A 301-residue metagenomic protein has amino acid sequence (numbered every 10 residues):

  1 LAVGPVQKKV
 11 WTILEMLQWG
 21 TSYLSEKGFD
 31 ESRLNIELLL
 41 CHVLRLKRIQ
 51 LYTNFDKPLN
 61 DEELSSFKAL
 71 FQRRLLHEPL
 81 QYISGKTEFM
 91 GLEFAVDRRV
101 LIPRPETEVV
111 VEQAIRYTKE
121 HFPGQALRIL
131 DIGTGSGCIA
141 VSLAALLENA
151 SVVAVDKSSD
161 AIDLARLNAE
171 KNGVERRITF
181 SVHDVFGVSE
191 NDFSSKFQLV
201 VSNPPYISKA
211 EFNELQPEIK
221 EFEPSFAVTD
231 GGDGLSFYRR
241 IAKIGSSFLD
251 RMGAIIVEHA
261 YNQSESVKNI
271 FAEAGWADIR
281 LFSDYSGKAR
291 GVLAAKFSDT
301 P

Functional and structural regions predicted by a protein language model:
Q7-F67: A short N-terminal interaction module
L39, H77, T107, I139 (+5 more regions): Residue-level signal for inorganic ion chemistry
L40-Y117: Conserved AdoMet
P103, D131, A154, D230 (+1 more regions): Conserved SAM-binding loop
E108-E214: Conserved SAM/SAH cofactor-binding pocket of Class I
V174, E223, L249-R251: Helix-to-beta-strand junctions that scaffold the AdoMet/dcAdoMet cofactor pocket in Class I SAM-dependent enzymes
Y206-S236: Mobile active-site "lid"/loop adjacent to the S-adenosyl-L-methionine
G232-A295: Conserved Class I SAM-dependent methyltransferase catalytic core
